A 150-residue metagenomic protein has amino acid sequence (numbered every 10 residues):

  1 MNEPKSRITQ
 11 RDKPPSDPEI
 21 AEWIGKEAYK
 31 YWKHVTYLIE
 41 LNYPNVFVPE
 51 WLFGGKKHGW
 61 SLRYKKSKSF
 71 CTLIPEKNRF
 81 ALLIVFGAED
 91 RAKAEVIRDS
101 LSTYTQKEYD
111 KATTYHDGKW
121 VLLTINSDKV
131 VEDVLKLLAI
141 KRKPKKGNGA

Functional and structural regions predicted by a protein language model:
M1-A150: Charge-dense, helix-prone N-terminal extensions
